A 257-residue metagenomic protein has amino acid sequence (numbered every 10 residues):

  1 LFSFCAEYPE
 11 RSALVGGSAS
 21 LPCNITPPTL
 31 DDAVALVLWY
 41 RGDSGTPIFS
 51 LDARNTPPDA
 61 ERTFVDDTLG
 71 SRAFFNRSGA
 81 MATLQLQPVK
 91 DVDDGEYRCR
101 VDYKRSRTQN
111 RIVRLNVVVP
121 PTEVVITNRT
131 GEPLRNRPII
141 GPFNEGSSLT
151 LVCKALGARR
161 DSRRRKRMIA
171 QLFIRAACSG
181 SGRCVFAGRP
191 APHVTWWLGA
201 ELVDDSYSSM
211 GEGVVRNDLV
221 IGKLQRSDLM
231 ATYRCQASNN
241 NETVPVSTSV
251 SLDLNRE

Functional and structural regions predicted by a protein language model:
L1-C5, Y40-G45, V113-R135, L198-V203 (+3 more regions): Flexible inter-domain hinge/linker segments at boundaries of tandem extracellular adhesion modules
L1-N55, P88-D91, E96-R100, R105 (+1 more regions): N-terminal "mature ectodomain cap" immediately after the signal peptide in secreted/cell-surface glycoproteins
P9-S12, P57-V92, Y103-R105, P138-F143 (+3 more regions): Extracellular beta-strand/loop-rich beta-sandwich domains predominantly from IgSF
R11-G17, P133-S147, I174-A177: Short, solvent-exposed loop/linker segments at the N-terminal edge of repeated beta-sheet extracellular domains
A19, D93-R98, L149-L151, S162-R163 (+3 more regions): Conserved Ig-like domain signature around the intradomain disulfide
C23, W39, Y97-C99, L115 (+5 more regions): Core motif of extracellular immunoglobulin-like domains
N24-P28, K154-A158, C184-G188: Acidic, Ser/Thr
P28-L69, R159-R167, R189-S206: N-terminal V-set
